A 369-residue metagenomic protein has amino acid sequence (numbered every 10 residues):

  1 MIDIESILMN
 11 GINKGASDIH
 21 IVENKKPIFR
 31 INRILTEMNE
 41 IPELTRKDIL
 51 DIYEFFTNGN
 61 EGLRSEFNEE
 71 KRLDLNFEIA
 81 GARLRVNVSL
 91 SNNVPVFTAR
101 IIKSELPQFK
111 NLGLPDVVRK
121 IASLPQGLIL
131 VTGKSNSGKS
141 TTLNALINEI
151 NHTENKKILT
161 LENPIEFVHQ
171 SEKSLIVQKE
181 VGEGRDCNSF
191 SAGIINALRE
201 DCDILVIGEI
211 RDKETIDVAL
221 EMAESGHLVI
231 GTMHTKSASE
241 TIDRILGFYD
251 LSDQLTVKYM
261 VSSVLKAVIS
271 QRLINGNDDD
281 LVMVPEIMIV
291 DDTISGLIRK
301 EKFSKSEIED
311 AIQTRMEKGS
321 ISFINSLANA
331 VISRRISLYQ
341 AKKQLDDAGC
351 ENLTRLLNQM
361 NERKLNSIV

Functional and structural regions predicted by a protein language model:
M1-V369: Short, flexible helix-loop junctions that flank or precede catalytic/ligand sites
